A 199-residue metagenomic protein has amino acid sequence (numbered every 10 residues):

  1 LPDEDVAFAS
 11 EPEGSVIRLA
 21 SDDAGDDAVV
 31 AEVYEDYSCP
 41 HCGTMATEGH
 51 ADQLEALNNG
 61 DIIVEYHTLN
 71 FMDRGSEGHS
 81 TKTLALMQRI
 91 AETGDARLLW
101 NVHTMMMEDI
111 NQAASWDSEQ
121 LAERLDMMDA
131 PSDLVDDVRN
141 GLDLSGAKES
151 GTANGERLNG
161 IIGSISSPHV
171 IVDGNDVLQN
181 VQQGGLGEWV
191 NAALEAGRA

Functional and structural regions predicted by a protein language model:
L1-G75, A192-A199: Extracytoplasmic thiol/disulfide redox context detector
E11, E48, R97, W116 (+2 more regions): Short coil/turn linker and secondary-structure boundary residues
Y34-D36, H67-N70, T104-M107, V172-N175 (+1 more regions): Active-site-proximal beta-strand/loop segments in catalytic clefts of secreted hydrolases
Y37, L84, P168: Residue-level detector of short, conserved catalytic/binding motifs and their immediate flanks
P40-H41, A113, V177-L178: Glycine-/small-residue-rich active-site loops that bind phosphorylated ligands and cofactors
G43-S118: Structural alpha/beta surface segment adjacent to cysteine/selenocysteine redox centers across thiol/disulfide enzymes
D126-A199: C-terminal cap of thioredoxin/glutaredoxin-like
